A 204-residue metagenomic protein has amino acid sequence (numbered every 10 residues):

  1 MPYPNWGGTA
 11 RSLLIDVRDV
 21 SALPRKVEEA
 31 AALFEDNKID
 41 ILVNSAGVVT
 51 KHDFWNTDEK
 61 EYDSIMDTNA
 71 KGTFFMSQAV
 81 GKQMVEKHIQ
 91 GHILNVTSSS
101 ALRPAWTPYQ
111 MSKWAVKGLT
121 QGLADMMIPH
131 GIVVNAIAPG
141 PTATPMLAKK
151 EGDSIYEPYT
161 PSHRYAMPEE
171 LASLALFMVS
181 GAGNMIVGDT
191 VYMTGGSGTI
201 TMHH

Functional and structural regions predicted by a protein language model:
L14-K26, E59, E169: The beta1-alpha1 cofactor-binding region of Rossmann-like NAD(H)/NADP(H)-dependent oxidoreductases
D53-F54, E61-D63, Y156: Substrate-binding pocket helix/loop in short-chain dehydrogenase/reductase
S77, S112, T120: Active-site helix of classical SDR
S98: Residue(s) in the substrate-gating loop at a strand-loop-helix junction that position the organic substrate next
I128, V133, I186-G188: Short, small/polar-rich loop/turn modules that mediate ligand/substrate recognition or access, typified
T160-L171, A182: A conserved structural motif in NAD(P)-dependent oxidoreductases
L176, V187-H204: Short C-terminal tail/terminal secondary-structure segment of NAD(P)H-dependent dehydrogenase/reductase domains
